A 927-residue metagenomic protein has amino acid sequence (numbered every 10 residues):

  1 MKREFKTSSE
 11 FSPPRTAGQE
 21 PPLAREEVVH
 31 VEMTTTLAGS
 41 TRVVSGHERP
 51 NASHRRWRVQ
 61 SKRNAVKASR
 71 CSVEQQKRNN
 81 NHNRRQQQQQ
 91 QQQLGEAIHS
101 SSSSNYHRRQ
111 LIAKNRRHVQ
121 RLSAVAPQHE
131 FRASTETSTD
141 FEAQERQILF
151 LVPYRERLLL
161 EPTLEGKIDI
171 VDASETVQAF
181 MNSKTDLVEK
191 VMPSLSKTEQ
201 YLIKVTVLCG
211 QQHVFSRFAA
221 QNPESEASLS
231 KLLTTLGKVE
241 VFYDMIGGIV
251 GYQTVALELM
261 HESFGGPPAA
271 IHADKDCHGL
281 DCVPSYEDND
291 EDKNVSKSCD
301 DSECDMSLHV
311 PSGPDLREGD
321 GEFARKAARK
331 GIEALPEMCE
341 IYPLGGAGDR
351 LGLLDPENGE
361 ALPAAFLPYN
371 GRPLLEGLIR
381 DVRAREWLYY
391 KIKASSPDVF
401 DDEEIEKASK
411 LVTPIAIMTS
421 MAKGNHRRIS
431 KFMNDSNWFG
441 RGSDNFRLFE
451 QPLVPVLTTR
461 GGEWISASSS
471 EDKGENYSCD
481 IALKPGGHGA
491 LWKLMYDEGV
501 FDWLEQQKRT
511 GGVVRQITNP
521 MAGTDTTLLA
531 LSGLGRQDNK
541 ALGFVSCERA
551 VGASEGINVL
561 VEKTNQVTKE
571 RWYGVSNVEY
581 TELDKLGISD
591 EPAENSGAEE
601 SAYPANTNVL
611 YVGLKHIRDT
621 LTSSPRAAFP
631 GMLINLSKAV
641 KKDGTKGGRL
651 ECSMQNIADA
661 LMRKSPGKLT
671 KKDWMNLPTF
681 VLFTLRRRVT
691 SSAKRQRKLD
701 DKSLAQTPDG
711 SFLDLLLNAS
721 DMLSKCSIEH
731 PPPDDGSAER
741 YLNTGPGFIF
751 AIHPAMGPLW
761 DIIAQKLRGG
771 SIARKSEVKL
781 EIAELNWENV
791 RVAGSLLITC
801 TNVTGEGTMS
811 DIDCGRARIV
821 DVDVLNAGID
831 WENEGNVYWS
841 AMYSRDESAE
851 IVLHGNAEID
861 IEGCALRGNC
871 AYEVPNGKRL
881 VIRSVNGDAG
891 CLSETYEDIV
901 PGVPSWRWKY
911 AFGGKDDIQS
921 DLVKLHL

Functional and structural regions predicted by a protein language model:
K2-F5, E10-K77, L94-I98: N-terminal chloroplast transit peptides
V29, G46, S53, N81 (+5 more regions): Intrinsically disordered, low-complexity cationic segments
Q75-L94, S100-S103, R108-R109: Low-complexity, intrinsically disordered transcriptional activation domains enriched in glutamine and histidine
H107-R108, H118, Q147, Y154 (+2 more regions): Intrinsically disordered, low-complexity serine/threonine-rich regulatory regions of eukaryotic proteins
L111, R116-S138: N-terminal plastid-targeting presequences
F131-A334, G533-L927: Left-handed beta-helix
H278, S298, S302-Y342, R350-I657: Domain-scale recognition of functional cores that engage charged ligands
